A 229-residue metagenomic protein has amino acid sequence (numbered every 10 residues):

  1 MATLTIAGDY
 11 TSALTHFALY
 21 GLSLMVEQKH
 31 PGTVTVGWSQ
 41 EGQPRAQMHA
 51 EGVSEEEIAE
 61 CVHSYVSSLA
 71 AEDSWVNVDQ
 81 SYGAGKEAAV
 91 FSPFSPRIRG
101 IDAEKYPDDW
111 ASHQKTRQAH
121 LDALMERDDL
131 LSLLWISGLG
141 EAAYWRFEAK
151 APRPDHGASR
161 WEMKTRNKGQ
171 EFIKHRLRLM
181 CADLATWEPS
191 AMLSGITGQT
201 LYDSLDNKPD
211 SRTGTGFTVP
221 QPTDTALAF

Functional and structural regions predicted by a protein language model:
M1-A185: Conserved small-residue
A158-S194, T200-F229: Extended amphipathic alpha-helical scaffold segments
